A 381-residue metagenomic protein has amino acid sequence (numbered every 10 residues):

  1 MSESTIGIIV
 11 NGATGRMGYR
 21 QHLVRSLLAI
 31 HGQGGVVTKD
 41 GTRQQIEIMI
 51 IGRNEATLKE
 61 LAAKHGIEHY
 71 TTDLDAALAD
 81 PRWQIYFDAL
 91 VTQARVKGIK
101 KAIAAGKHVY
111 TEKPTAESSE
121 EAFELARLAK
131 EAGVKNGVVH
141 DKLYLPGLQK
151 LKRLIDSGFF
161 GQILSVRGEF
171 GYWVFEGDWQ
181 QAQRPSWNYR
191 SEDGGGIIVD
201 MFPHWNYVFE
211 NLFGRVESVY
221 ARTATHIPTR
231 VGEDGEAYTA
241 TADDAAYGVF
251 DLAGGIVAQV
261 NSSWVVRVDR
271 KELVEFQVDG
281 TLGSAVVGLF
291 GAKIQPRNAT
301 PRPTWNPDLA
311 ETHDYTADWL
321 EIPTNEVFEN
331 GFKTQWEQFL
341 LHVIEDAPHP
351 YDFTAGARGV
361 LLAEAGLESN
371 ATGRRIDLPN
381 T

Functional and structural regions predicted by a protein language model:
M1-H65: N-terminal Rossmann-like dinucleotide-binding module
E3, G161-S165, E368-T381: C-terminal capping/lid region of NAD(P)-dependent oxidoreductase domains
G7, V231-T239, Y247, D251-L252 (+4 more regions): C-terminal glycine/acidic-rich active-site capping loop/insertion
K39-D40, H69-P81: Short acidic low-complexity segments
Q84-I85, V91-T92, V96-L143, G158: Beta-strand-loop-alpha-helix segment that lines the small-molecule cofactor/substrate pocket of alpha/beta enzymes
T111, N136-V138, R167, V260 (+1 more regions): Hydrophobic residues in well-ordered beta-strands that form the structural core
K142-A240, G373: Predominantly a Rossmann-like dinucleotide-binding segment in NAD(P)-dependent oxidoreductases
P203, S262-D269, V327: Glycine-rich phosphate/pyrophosphate-binding beta-alpha loops
